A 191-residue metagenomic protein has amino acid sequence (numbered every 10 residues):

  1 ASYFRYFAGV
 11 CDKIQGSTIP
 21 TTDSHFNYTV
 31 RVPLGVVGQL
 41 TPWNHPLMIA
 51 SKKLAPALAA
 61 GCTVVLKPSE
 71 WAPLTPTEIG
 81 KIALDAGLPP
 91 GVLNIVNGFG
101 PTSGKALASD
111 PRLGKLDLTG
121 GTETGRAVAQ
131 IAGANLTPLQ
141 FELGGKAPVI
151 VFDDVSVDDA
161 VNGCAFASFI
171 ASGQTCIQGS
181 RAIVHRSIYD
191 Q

Functional and structural regions predicted by a protein language model:
A1-L54, L88, L93: N-terminal Rossmann NAD(P)-binding subdomain characteristic of aldehyde/semialdehyde dehydrogenases
F4, G61, L93, L116 (+2 more regions): Residue-level signal for inorganic ion chemistry
V10, L40, F99, T119 (+1 more regions): Conserved residues at the C-terminal ends of beta-strands
F26-N27, N94-D117, G121: A structured beta-alpha segment of the ubiquitous adenosine-cofactor-binding alpha/beta core
V37, N44, F99-A106, G120-A127 (+1 more regions): Beta-loop-alpha module in the N-terminal Rossmann-like domain of NAD(P)-dependent dehydrogenases, especially those
A50-G104: PLP-dependent aminotransferase-like
L66, I95-N97, L118-G120, L139-L143 (+1 more regions): General beta-strand structural signal in soluble alpha/beta enzymes
E123-Q191: ALDH superfamily catalytic-core signature
